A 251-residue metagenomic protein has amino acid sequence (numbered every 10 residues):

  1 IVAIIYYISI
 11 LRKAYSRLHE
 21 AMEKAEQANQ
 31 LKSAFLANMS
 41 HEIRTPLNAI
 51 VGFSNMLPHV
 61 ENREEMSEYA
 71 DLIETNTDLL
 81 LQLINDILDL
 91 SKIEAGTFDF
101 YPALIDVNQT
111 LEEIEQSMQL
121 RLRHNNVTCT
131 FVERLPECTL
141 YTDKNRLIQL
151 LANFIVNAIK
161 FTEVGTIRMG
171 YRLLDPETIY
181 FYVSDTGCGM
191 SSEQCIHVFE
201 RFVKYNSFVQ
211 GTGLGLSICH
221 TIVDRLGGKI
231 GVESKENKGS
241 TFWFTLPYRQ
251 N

Functional and structural regions predicted by a protein language model:
R17-H59, D78: Primarily the dimerization/phosphotransfer
I50, N55-L81, Q109: Alpha-helical segment immediately C-terminal to the catalytic phospho-histidine in histidine kinases
G52, M190-F202, F242: Short conserved segment of the HATPase_c
S91-P102: Helix-loop junction within the histidine kinase core
Y101-D106, R123, T128-C138, L174: Conserved catalytic submotifs in the C-terminal HATPase_c
G215, C219: Short alpha-helical Gxxx[C/S/T] motif in the catalytic ATP-binding
